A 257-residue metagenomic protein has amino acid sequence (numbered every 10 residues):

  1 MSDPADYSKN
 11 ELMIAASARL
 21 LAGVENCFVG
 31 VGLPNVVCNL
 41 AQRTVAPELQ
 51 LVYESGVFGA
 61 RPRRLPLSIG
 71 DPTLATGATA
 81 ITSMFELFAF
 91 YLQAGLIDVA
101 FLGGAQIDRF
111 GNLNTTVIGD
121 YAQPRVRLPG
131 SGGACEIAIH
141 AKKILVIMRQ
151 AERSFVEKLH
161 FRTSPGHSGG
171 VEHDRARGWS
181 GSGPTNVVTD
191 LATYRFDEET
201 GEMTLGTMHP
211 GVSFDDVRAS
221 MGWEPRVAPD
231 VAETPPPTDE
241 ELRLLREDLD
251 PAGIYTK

Functional and structural regions predicted by a protein language model:
M1-A78: N-terminal active-site beta-alpha-beta segment that forms phosphate/nucleotide-binding and substrate-recognition loops
S2, L65-E233, P237: Conserved phosphate- and dinucleotide-binding cores of soluble alpha/beta proteins, encompassing both enzyme active
L21, E25, A41, V45 (+7 more regions): Structural signal for hydrophobic packing residues in well-ordered secondary-structure cores of soluble enzyme domains
C38-N39, V187, L245: Generic hydrophobic, helix-prone segments enriched in Leu/Val/Ile
E48-V57, T76-A78, F110, R125-P129 (+2 more regions): Short, Lys/Arg-enriched charge-dense amphipathic segments
S220, A228-K257: A conserved C-terminal secondary-structure "cap"
